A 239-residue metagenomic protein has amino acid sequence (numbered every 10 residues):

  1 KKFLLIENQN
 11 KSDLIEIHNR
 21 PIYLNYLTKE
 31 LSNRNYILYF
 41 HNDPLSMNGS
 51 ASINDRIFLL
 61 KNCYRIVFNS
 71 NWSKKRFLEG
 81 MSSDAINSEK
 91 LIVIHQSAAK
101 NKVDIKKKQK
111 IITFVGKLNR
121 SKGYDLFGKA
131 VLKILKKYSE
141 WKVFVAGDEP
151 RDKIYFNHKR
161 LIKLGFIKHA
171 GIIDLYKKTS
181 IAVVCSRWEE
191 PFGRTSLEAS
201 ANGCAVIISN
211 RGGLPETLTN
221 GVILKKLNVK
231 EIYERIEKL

Functional and structural regions predicted by a protein language model:
I17-I22, F40: Short His-centered aromatic/hydrophobic patch
Y26, G49, R56, K61-S88: A short, active-site helix/loop in glycosyltransferases that binds the activated sugar's phosphate group
D43-P44, W72-S73, L91-V103, P150: Short beta-strand->alpha-helix junction loop in the catalytic core of nucleotide-activated group-transfer enzymes
V67, D104-K122, G128-L132: Conserved donor-binding/catalytic core segment of Leloir-type glycosyltransferases
D152-I173: Nucleotide-activated donor-binding/catalytic signature segment of Leloir-type glycosyltransferases, i.e., the conserved
I154, R211-L224: Short acidic/histidine- and often glycine-rich active-site loop of Leloir-type glycosyltransferases that engages
K177-P191, C204: Acidic donor-binding loop of glycosyltransferase active sites
G221-K230, E237-L239: Conserved acidic donor-binding segment of nucleotide-sugar-dependent glycosyltransferases
